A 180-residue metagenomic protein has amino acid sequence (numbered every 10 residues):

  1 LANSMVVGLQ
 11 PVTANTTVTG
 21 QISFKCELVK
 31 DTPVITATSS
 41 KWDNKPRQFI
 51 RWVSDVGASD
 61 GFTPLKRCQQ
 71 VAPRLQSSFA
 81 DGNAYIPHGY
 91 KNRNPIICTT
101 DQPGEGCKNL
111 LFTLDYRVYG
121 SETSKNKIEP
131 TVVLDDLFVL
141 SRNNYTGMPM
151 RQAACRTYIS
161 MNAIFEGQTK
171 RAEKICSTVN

Functional and structural regions predicted by a protein language model:
A2-P11: C-terminal segment of classical bacterial N-terminal signal peptides
S4, S23, S39-S40, S54 (+7 more regions): Generic serine detector
V12-P87: N-terminal secretory signal peptides
V12-V18, V34, V132-N180: Intrinsically disordered, low-complexity Gly/Pro-rich repeat tracts
E27-V34, K45-Q48, K91, E105 (+5 more regions): Glutamate identity and glutamate-enriched acidic tracts
P64-M161: Mature extracellular/secreted ectodomains of secretory-pathway proteins
